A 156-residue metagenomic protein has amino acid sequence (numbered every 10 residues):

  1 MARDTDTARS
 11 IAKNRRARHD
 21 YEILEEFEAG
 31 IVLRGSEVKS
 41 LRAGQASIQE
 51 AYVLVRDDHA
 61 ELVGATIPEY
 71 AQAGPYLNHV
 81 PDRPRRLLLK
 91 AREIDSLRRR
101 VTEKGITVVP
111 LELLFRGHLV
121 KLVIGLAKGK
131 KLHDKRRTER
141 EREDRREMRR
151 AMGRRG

Functional and structural regions predicted by a protein language model:
A2-T5, I11-A12, A60, R155-G156: Short, surface-exposed linear motifs at loops/turns and structural transition points
D4-D20, P84-T102: A short, contiguous, amphipathic alpha-helix enriched in charged residues
S10-V55, H59: A positional/architectural concept
G35, V55-D57, G64, I124-K128: Flexible glycine-/small-residue-rich
L54-L97: Helix-adjacent hinge/juxtasegments
Y70-Q72, K121, L132-D134: Switch/connector loops and helix/strand junctions flanking conserved nucleotide-binding motifs in nucleotide-processing
D82, L89-D95, K128-G156: C-terminal end-helix/capping segment
L88-G125, G129-K131: Beta-rich strand-turn-strand
